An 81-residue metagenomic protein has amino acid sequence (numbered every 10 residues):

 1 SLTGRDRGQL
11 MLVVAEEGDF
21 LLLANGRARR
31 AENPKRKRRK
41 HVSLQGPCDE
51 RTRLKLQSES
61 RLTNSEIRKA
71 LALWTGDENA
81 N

Functional and structural regions predicted by a protein language model:
S1-E16: Short, charged/polar N-terminal "headpieces" of proteins
L12-N81: Ferredoxin-like alpha/beta domains used as RNA- or RNAP-binding modules
